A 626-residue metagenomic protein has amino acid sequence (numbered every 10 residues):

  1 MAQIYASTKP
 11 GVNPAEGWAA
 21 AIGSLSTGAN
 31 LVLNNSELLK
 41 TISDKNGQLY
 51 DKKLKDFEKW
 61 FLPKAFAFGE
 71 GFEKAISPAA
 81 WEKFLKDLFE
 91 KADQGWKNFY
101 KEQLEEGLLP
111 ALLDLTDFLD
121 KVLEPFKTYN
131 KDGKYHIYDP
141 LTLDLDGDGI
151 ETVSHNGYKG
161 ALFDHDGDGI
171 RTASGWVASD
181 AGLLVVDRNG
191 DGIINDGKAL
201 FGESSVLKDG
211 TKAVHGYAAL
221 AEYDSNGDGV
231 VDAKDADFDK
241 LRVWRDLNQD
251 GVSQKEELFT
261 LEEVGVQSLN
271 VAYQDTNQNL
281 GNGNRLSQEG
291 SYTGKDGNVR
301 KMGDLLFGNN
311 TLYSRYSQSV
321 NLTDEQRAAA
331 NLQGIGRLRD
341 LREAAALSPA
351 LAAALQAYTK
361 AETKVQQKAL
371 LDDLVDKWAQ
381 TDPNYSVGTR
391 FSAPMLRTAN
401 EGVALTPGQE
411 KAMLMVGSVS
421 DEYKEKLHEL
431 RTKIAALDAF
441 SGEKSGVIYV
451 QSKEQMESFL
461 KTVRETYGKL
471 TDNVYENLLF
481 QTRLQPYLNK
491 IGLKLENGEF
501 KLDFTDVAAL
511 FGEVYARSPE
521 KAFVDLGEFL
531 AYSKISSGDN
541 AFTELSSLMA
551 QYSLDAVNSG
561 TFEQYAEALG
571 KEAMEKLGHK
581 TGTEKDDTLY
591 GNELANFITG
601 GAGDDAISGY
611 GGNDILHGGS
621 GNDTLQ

Functional and structural regions predicted by a protein language model:
M1-E124: Membrane-interacting helical modules
P10-G17, S24, I42, N46-L49 (+19 more regions): Alpha-helix capping and helix-coil boundary motifs
S26-A29, N226-V231, G618: Short, charged low-complexity linear motifs
T41, K127-Y129, G492-L493: Assembly/interface hotspot detector across virion components, adhesins/toxins, and nucleic-acid enzymes
P125-A329: Extracellular/luminal recognition modules and glycoprotein regions
K301-V450, E457: Charged, amphipathic alpha-helical linkers/stalks
S452, E457-H579: Charge-dense, extended regions
N540, E544-Q626: Glycine- and aspartate-rich repeat motifs characteristic of hemolysin/RTX-like Ca2+-binding segments in secreted
